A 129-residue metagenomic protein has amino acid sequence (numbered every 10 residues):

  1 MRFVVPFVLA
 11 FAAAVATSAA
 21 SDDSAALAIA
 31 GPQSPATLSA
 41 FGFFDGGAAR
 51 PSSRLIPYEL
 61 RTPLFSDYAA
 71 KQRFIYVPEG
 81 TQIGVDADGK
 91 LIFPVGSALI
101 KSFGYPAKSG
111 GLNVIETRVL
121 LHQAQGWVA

Functional and structural regions predicted by a protein language model:
M1-V4: Positively charged n-region of N-terminal signal peptides that target proteins for export
P6-A14: Bacterial N-terminal signal peptides
A14-A20: Compositionally biased, low-complexity segments
A20-I75: N-terminal pre-domain segments of enzymes
L64, K71-E79, D86-A129: Extended surface/linker regions that mediate inter-domain or inter-protein docking in multi-component redox
